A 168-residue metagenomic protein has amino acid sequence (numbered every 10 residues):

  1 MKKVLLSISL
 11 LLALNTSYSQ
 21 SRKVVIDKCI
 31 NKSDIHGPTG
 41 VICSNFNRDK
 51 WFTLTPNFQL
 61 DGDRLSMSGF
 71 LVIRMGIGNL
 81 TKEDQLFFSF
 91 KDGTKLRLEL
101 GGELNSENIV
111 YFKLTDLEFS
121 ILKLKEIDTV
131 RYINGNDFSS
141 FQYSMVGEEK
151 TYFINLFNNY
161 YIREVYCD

Functional and structural regions predicted by a protein language model:
M1-V24: Bacterial Sec-dependent N-terminal signal peptides
V4-L5, S17, F52, Y160-I162: Residue-level detector of intrinsically disordered/flexible regions characterized by low predicted structural confidence
S9, D61-D63, G76-G78, G102 (+1 more regions): Generic marker of residues within folded, mature protein domains
Q20-N79: An ectodomain-focused feature that recognizes extracytoplasmic/extracellular
I26, T94-D168: Internal interaction segment
F70-V72, Q85-F87, Y111: Beta-strand secondary-structure signal
M75-R97: Mid-length scaffold segments of soluble, non-membrane domains
